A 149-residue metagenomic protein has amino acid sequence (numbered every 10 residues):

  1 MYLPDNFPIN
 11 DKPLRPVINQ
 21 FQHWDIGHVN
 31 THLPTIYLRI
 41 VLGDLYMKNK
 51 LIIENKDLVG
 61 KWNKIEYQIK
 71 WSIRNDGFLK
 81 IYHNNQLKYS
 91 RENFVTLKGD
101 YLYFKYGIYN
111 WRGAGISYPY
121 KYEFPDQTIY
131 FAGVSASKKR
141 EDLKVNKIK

Functional and structural regions predicted by a protein language model:
M1-L42, I108-W111, G115, E123-I148: Secretory/extracellular carbohydrate-interaction modules and structurally similar beta-sandwich "look-alikes"
Y2, K61-Q68, Y82, Y130-S135: Residues within well-ordered beta-strands of beta-sheet-rich folds
N10, H32, K61, I73-N75: Short loop/turn segments at connectors of secondary-structure elements within structured domains
L45, I81: Short aromatic-centered micro-motifs
Y46-E66, W71: Short, aromatic/His-centered strand-loop micro-motif at the edge of beta-sheets
W71-L79, K88-S90, E141-D142: Substrate-binding/catalytic groove segments of enzymes that remodel or degrade extracellular structural polymers
H83-K105: Short, solvent-exposed beta-strand-to-loop segments that form ligand-recognition rims of beta-rich domains
